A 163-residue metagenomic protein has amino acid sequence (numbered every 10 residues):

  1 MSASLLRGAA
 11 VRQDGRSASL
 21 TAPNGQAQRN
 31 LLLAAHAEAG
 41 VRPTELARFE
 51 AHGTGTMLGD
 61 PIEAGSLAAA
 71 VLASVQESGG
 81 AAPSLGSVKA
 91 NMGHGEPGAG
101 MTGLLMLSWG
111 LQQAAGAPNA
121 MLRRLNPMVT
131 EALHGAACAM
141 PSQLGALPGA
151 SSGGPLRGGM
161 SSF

Functional and structural regions predicted by a protein language model:
M1-F163: Condensing-enzyme catalytic core of the thiolase-fold
